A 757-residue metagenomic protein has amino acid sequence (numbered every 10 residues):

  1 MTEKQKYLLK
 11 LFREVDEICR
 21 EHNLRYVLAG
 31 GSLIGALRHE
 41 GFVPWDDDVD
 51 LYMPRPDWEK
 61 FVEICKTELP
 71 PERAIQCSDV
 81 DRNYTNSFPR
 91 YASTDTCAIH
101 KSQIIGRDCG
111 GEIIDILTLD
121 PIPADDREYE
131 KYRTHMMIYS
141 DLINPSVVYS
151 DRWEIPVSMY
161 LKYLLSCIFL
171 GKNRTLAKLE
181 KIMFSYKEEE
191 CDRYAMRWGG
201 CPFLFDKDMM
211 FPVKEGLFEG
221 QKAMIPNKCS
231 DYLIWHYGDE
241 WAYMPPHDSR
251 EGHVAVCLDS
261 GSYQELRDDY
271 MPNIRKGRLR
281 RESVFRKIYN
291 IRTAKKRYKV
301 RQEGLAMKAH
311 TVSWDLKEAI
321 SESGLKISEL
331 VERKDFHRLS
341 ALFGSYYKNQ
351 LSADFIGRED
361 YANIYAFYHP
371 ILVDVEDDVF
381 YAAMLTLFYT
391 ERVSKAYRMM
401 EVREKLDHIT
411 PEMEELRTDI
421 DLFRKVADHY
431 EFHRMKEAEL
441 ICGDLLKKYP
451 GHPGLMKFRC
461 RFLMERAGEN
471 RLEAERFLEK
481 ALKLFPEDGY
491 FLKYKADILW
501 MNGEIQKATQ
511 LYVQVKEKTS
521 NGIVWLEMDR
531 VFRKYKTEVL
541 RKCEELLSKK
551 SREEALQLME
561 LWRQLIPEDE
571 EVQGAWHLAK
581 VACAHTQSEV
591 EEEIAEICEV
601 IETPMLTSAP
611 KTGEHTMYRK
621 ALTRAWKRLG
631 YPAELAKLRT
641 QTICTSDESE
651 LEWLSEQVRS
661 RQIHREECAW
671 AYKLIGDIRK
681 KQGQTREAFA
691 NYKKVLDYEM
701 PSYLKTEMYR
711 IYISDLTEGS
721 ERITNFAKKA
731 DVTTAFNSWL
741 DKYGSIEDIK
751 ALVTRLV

Functional and structural regions predicted by a protein language model:
M1-R20, V62-H236, Y243-R297, L316-I320: Conserved catalytic core of two-metal-ion nucleotidyltransferases
D16-V49, M53, W58-E59, D208: Active-site nucleotide-donor binding segment shared across nucleotidyl transfer reactions
S321, D378, I420, G454 (+8 more regions): Start-of-helix register in tetratricopeptide repeats
S328, L385, A427-D428, R461 (+8 more regions): Residue-level recognition of tetratricopeptide repeat
Y389, E431, E465-A467, M501 (+8 more regions): Register position in tetratricopeptide repeats
L416, F458, Y494, E527-M528 (+5 more regions): Canonical tetratricopeptide repeat
